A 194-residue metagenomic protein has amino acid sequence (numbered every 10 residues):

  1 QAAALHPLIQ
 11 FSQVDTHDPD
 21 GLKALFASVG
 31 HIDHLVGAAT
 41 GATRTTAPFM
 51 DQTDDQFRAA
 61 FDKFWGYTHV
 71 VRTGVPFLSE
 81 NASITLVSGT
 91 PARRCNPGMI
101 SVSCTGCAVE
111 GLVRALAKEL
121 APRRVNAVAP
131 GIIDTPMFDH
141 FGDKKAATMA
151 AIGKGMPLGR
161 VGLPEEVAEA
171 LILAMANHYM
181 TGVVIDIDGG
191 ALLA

Functional and structural regions predicted by a protein language model:
A4-D20: Rossmann-fold cofactor-recognition segment
H17-H31: Conserved Rossmann-fold cofactor-binding substructure of NAD(P)-dependent oxidoreductases
I32-G41, L86, N126-A127: Rossmann-fold scaffold of SDR-type NAD(P)-dependent oxidoreductases
T40-D55, D139: Conserved mid-core segment of classical short-chain dehydrogenase/reductases
P48-V71, F77-A121, I132-I133, G153: Catalytic loop of short-chain dehydrogenase/reductase
E110, E119-D134, M180-I187: Conserved Rossmann-fold SDR core element
I133-G155: A glycine/serine/threonine-rich, flexible loop-to-helix segment that serves as the NAD(P) cofactor-binding "lid"
R160-I187, L192: C-terminal substrate-recognition "lid" of short-chain dehydrogenase/reductases
